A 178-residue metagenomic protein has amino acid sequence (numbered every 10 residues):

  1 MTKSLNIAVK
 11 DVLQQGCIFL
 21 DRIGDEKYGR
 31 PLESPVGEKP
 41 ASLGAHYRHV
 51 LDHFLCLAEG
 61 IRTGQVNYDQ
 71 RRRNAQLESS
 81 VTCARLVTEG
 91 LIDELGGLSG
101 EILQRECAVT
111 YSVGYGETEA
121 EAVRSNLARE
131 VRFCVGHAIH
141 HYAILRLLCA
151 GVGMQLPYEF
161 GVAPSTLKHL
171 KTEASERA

Functional and structural regions predicted by a protein language model:
M1-Q14: Extreme N-terminal tail/first-helix region
K10, R132-V135, I139: Short amphipathic alpha-helical segments with heptad-repeat character
V12-R22, H53, V87, H141-I144: Amphipathic, well-ordered alpha-helical segments in soluble domains
Q15-S42, A58-Q76, T118-R124, L156: Helix-loop segments that flank and shape redox-cofactor active sites
L20, R85, I92-L95, Q104 (+2 more regions): Phosphate/pyrophosphate-binding loop motifs in nucleotide- or prenyl diphosphate-using proteins
G24-V36, G96-E130, V152, E159-V162: Acidic interhelical loop/turn segments
L43-E101: Conserved alpha-helical segments that form or flank metal/cofactor-binding pockets of metalloenzymes
H137, H141-A174: Preference for long, well-ordered alpha-helical segments
